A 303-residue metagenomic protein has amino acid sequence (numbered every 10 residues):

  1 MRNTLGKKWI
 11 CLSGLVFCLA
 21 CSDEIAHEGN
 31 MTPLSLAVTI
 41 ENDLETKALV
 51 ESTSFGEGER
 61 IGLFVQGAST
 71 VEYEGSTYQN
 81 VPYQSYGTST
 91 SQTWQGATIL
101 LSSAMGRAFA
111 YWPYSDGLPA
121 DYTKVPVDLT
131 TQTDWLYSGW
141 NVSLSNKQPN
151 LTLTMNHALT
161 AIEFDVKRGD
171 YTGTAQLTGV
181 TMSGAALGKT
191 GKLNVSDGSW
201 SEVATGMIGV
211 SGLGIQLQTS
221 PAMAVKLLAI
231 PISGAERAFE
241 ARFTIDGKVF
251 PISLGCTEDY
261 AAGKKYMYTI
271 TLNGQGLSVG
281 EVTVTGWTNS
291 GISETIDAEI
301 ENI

Functional and structural regions predicted by a protein language model:
R2-K8, L19-I303: Sec-type signal peptide cleavage vicinity
I10-L15: Hydrophobic alpha-helical targeting segments used for export or membrane insertion
